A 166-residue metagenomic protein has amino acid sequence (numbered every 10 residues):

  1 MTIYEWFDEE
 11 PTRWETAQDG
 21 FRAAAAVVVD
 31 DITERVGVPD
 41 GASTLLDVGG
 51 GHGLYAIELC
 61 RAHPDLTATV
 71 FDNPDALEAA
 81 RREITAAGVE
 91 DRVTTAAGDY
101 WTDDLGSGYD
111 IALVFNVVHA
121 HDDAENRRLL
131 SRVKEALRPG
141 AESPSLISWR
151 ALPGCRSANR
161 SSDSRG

Functional and structural regions predicted by a protein language model:
M1-S43: Conserved Class I S-adenosyl-L-methionine-dependent methyltransferase catalytic core
P39, L46-G166: Alpha-helical subdomain
